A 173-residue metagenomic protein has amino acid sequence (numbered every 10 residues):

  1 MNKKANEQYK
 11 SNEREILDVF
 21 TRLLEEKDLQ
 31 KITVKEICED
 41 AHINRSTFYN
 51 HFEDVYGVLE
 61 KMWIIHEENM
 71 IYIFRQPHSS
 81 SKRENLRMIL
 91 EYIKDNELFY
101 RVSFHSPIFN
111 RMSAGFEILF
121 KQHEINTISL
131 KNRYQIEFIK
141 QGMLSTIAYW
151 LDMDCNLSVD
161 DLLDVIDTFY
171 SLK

Functional and structural regions predicted by a protein language model:
M1-Y9: N-terminal intrinsically disordered/low-complexity leader segments
K10-T21, E25, Q30-V34, E39-H42 (+2 more regions): An amphipathic alpha-helix adjacent to DNA-recognition modules
L29, D95-L98, I125: Generic structural signal for secondary-structure transition and capping sites
R75, S79-E117: Helical hydrophobic small-molecule/effector-binding pocket
H105-L144: Amphipathic alpha-helical packing segments from all-alpha helical-bundle domains
N132-L172: Hydrophobic alpha-helical segments that form the core of small-molecule binding pockets and/or dimer interfaces
